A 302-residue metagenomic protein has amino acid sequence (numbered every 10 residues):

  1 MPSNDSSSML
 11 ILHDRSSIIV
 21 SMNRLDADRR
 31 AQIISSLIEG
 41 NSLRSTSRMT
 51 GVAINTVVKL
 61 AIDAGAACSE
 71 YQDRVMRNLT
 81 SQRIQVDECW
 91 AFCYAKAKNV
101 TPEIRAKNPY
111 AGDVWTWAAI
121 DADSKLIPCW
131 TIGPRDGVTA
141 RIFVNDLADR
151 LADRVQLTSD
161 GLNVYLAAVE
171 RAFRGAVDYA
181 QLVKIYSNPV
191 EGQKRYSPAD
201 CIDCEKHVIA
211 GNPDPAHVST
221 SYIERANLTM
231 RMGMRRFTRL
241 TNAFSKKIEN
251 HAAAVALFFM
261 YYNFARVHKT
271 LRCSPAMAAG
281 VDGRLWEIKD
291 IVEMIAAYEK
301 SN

Functional and structural regions predicted by a protein language model:
M1-N302: Residue-level recognition of single "structural anchor" positions that define or cap local secondary structure
